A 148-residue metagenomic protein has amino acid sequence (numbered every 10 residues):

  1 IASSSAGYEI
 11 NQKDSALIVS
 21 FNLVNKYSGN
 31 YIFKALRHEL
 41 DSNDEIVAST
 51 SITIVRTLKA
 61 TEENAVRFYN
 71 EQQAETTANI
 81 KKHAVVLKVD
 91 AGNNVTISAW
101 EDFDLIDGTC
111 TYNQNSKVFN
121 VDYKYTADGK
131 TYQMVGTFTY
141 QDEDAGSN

Functional and structural regions predicted by a protein language model:
I1-S3, L58: A structural signal for short, hydrophobic beta-strand segments that form beta-sheets in beta-rich/all-beta domains
S3-D14: Beta-sandwich strand segments
L17-N148: Ser/Thr/Gly/Pro-rich, low-complexity flexible regions
